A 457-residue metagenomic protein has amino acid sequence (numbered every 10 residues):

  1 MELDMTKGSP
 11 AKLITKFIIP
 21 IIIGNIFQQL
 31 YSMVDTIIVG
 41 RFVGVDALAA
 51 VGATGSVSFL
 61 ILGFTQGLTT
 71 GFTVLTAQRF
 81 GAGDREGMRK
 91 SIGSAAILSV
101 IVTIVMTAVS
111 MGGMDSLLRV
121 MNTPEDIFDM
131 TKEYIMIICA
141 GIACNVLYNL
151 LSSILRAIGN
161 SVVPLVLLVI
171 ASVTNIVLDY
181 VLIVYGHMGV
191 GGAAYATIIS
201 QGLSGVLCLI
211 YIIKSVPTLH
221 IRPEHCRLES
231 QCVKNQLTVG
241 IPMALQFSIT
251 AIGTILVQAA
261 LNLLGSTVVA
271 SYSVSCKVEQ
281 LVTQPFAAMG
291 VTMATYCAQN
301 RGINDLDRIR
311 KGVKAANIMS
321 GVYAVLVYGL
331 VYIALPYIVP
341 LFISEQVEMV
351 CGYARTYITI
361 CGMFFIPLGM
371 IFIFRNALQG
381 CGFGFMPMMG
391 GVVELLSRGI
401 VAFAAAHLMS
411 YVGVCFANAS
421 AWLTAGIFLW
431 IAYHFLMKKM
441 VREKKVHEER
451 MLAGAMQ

Functional and structural regions predicted by a protein language model:
M1-I18, T76-G141, Y185-I241, C297-F364 (+1 more regions): Short alpha-helical transmembrane segments in multi-pass integral membrane proteins
M5-V43, S56-G71, L75, V100-T107 (+4 more regions): N-terminal transmembrane alpha-helices
K16-D35, I137, A171, S200-S204 (+3 more regions): Transmembrane helical elements of multi-pass membrane transporters/channels
I21, N25, I37, V74 (+14 more regions): Transmembrane alpha-helix boundary and packing residues in multipass membrane permease domains and related
N25-Q29, G63, T103, T107 (+12 more regions): Residue-level hotspots within the lipid-embedded alpha helices of multi-pass solute transporters
L30-L48, L118-E125, V181-M188, S248-L281 (+3 more regions): Helix-terminus/linker motif at the lipid-water interface of multi-pass membrane proteins
L48-A108, N145-P164, S271-L335, L368-G390: Small-residue-rich hydrophobic transmembrane alpha-helices
T69, I137-R156, P164-S172, A193-C208 (+4 more regions): Short runs within selected transmembrane alpha-helices of multi-pass transporters and secretion channels
